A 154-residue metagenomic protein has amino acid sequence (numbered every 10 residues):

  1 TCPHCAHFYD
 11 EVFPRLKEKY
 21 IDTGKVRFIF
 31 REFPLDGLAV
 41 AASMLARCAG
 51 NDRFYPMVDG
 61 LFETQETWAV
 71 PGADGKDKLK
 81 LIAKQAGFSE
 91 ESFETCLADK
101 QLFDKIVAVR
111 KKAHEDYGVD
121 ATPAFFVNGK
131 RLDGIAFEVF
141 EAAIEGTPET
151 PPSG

Functional and structural regions predicted by a protein language model:
C2, F62-E66, F88-E91, A98: A broad detector of the eukaryotic-type serine/threonine protein kinase catalytic domain
C2-A6, F125-F126: The canonical Cys-X-X-Cys-His
C2-P3, I29-R31, M44, V107-V109 (+1 more regions): Short secondary-structure boundary micro-motifs
A6-K84: Structural alpha/beta surface segment adjacent to cysteine/selenocysteine redox centers across thiol/disulfide enzymes
F13, L81-G154: C-terminal cap of thioredoxin/glutaredoxin-like
